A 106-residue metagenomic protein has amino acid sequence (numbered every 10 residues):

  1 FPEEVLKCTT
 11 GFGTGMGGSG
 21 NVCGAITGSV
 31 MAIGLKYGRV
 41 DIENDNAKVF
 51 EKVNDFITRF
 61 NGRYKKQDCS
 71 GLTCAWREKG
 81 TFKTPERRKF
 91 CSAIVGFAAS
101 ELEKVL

Functional and structural regions predicted by a protein language model:
F1-C8, I33-K52: Phosphate-handling active-site elements
F1-G11, C69-A75: Acidic-glycine-rich active-site phosphate/pyrophosphate-binding loop
T10-G17, K36-Y37, W76: Acidic, glycine-rich active-site loops and adjacent beta-strand->loop/helix elements that engage anionic groups
F12-G20, K83-R87: A short glycine/serine-rich beta->alpha loop
G17-G18, D41, N61: Amphipathic alpha-helical interaction elements
G17-M31: Conserved phosphate/anionic-ligand binding catalytic regions in large, soluble enzymes, centered on
V30-G38, S100-K104: Short glycine/serine- and small hydrophobic-enriched flexible loop segments
K48-L106: C-terminal binding/interaction regions
